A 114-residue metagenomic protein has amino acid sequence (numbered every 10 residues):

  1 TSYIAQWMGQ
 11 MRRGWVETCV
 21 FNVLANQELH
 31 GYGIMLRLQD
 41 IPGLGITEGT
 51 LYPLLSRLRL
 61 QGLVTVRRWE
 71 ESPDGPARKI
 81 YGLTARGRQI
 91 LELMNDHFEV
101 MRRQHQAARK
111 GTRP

Functional and structural regions predicted by a protein language model:
T1-G9: Short, Lys/Arg-enriched N-terminal segment that forms or immediately precedes the first helix of a structured domain
T1-S2, R88-P114: Amphipathic alpha-helical dimerization/coiled-coil segments that flank or bridge DNA-binding/regulatory modules
M8-Y52: N-terminal helix-turn-helix DNA-binding core of bacterial DNA-binding proteins
Y32, G49, E70-P73, R78-I80: A short, glycine- and basic residue-enriched loop/turn that sits immediately adjacent to a domain's principal
M35-Q39, R59, G82: Short, surface-exposed helix/turn micro-motifs that flank interaction/cofactor sites
Y52-R59: Short, hydrophobic-biased segments on the C-terminal half of alpha helices that form "recognition helices"
L63-R67: A short, conserved structural fragment
P73, A77-N95: Basic, amphipathic "hinge/linker" alpha-helix immediately C-terminal to the N-terminal HTH DNA-binding motif
